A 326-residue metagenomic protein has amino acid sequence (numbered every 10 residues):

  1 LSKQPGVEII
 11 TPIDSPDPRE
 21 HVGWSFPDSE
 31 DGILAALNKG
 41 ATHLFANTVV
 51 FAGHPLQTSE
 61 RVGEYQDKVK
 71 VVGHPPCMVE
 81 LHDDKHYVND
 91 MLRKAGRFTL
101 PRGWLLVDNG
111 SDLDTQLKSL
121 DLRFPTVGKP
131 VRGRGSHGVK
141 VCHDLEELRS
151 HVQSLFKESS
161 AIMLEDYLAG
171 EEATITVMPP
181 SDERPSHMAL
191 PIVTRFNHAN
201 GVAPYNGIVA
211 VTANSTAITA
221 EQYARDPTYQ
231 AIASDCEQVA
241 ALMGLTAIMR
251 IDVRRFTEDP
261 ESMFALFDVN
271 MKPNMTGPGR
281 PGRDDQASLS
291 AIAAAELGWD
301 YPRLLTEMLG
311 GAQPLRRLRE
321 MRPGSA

Functional and structural regions predicted by a protein language model:
S2-D108: Conserved N-proximal alpha/beta basic substrate-recognition cap immediately N-terminal to, or forming the N-lobe
L34, V62-K68, P75-E171, P179-R184 (+1 more regions): Active-site nucleotide/adenylate-binding loops and adjacent lid/helix of ATP-dependent enzymes
E60-G63, V202-V211, P278-D285: Short, flexible, mixed-charge acidic loops at enzyme active sites
K140-S234, T257-A265: Phosphate-binding site of ATP-dependent enzymes
Q222-A326: ATP-dependent carboxylate activation and anion-phosphoryl transfer catalytic cores that bind Mg-ATP to form
